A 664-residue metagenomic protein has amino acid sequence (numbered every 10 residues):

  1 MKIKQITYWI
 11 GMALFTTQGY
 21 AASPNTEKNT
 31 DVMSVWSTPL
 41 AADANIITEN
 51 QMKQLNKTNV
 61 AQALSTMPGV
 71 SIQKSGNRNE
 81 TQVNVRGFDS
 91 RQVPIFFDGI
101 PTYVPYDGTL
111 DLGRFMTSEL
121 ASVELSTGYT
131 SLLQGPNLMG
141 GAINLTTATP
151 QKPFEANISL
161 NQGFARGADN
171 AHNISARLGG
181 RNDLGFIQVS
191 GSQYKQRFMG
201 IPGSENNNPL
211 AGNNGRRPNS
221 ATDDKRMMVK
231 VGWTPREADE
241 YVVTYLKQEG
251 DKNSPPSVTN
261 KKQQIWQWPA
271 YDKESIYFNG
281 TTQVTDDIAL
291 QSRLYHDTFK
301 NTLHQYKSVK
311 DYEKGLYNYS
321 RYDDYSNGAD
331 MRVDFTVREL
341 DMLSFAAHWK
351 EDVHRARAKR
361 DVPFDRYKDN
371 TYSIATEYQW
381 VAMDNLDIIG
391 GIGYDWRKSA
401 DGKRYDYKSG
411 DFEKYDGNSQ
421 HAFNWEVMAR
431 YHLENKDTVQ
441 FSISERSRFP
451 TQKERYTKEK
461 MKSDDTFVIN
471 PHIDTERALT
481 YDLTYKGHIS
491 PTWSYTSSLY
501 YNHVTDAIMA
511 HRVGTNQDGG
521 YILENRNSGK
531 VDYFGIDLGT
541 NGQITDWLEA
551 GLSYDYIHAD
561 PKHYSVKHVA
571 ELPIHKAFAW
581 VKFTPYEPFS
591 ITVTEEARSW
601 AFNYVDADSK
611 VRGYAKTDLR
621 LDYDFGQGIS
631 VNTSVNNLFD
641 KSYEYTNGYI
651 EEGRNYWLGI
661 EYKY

Functional and structural regions predicted by a protein language model:
I6-G11, G179-R181, S190-S192, S220-T222 (+6 more regions): Conserved C-terminal beta-signal and adjacent last beta-strands/turns of outer-membrane beta-barrel proteins
V60-A63, T81-N84, F96, D111-M116 (+3 more regions): N-terminal periplasmic accessory domains that precede and gate Gram-negative outer-membrane beta-barrel machines
P101-G128: Short acidic/polar hinge/loop motifs at secondary-structure boundaries that mediate gating or recognition
Q151-D169, N173-P269: Periplasmic-side early beta-strands and strand-to-turn transitions of outer-membrane beta-barrels
N157-S159, M383-I388, R397, S494-T496 (+6 more regions): Gram-negative outer-membrane beta-barrel transporters
G200, N214, P218-D224, A238-L290 (+3 more regions): Flexible loop and strand-edge segments within Gram-negative outer membrane beta-barrel domains
E249-N253, K300, E351-R355, W396-D411 (+5 more regions): Surface-exposed extracellular loop regions of Gram-negative outer-membrane beta-barrel proteins, predominantly
Q264-Q283, Y322-D324, Y367, K414-H432 (+6 more regions): Outer-membrane beta-barrel signature, preferentially recognizing the C-terminal barrel domain of Gram-negative
